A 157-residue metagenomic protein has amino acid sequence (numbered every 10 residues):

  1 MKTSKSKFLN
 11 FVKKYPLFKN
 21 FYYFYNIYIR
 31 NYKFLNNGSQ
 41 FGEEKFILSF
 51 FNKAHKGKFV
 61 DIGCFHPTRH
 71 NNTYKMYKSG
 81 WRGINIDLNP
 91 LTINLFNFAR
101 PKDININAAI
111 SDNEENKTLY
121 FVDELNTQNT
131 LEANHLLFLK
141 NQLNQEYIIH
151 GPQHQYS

Functional and structural regions predicted by a protein language model:
M1-S157: Phosphate/nucleotide-binding beta-alpha loop and adjacent structural elements of enzyme active sites
